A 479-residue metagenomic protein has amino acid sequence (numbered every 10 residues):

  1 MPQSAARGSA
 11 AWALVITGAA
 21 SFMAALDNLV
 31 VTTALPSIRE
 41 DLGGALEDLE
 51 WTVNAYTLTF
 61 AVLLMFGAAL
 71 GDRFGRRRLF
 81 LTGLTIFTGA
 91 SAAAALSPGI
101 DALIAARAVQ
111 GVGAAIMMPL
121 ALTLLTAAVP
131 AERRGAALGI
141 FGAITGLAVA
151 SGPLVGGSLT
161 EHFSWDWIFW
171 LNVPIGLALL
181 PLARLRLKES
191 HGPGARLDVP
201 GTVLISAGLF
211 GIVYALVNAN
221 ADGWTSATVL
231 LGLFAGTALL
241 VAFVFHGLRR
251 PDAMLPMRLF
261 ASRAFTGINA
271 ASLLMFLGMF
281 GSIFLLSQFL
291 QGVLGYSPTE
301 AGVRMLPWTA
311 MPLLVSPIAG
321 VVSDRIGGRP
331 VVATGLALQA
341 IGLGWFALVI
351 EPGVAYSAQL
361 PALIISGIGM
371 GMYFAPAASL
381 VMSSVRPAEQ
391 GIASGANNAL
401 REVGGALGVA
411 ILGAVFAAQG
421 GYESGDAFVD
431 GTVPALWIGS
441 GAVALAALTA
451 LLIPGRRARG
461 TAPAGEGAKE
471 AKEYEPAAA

Functional and structural regions predicted by a protein language model:
M1-L185, W308, L314-A319, S323-E351 (+2 more regions): Transmembrane-helix bundle of Major Facilitator Superfamily
M1-S9, I453-A479: Intrinsic disorder in cytosolic terminal tails and internal cytosolic loops of multi-pass membrane transporters
A10-L26, V31-T33, L46, T52 (+8 more regions): 12-transmembrane solute porter fold
A25, F60, V112-A114, T145 (+7 more regions): Glycine-rich, flexible loop/turn motifs
G71-R78, R134-A136, H191-V199, A253-P256 (+1 more regions): Interfacial helix-loop-helix linkers and transmembrane-helix boundary segments in multi-pass membrane proteins
W165-L204, L248-P251: Conserved aromatic/hydrophobic "specificity hotspots" at molecular recognition or selectivity sites
L187-P193, S206-V229, V244-L248: Phenylalanine-glycine-rich, low-complexity intrinsically disordered regions, typified by the FG/GLFG repeat domains
